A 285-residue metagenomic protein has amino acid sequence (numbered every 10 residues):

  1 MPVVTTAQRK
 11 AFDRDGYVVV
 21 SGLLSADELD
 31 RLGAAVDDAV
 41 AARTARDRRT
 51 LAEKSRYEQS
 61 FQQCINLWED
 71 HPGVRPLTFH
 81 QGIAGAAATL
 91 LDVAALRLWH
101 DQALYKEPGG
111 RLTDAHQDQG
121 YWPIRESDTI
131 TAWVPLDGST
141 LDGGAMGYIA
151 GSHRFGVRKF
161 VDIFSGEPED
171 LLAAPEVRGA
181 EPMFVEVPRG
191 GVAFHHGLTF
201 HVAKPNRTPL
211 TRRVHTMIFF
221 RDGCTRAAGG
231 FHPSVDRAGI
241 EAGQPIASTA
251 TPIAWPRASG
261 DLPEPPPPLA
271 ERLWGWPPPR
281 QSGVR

Functional and structural regions predicted by a protein language model:
M1-D15, S21-Q117, Y121-P123, V161 (+1 more regions): Non-heme Fe(II)-dependent double-stranded beta-helix
L51, V192, T199-R285: Non-heme Fe(II)/2-oxoglutarate
A94, Q119, I124-R125, L136-A145 (+1 more regions): Active-site region of the double-stranded beta-helix
A94-L96, D101, R111-T113, D128-V134 (+2 more regions): Generic beta-strand structural signal
Q102, Q117, V134-G138, A150 (+1 more regions): Short, structured patches in soluble enzyme cores that scaffold and shape functional sites
Q117, G166-G179, P209-T211, G229-D236: Short, surface-exposed loop/helix-turn segments at secondary-structure junctions that function as lids/hinges flanking
P123-L141, E186-V187, F194, I218-D222: Short, conserved beta-strand element in jelly-roll/cupin
S139-K204, C224: Double-stranded beta-helix
